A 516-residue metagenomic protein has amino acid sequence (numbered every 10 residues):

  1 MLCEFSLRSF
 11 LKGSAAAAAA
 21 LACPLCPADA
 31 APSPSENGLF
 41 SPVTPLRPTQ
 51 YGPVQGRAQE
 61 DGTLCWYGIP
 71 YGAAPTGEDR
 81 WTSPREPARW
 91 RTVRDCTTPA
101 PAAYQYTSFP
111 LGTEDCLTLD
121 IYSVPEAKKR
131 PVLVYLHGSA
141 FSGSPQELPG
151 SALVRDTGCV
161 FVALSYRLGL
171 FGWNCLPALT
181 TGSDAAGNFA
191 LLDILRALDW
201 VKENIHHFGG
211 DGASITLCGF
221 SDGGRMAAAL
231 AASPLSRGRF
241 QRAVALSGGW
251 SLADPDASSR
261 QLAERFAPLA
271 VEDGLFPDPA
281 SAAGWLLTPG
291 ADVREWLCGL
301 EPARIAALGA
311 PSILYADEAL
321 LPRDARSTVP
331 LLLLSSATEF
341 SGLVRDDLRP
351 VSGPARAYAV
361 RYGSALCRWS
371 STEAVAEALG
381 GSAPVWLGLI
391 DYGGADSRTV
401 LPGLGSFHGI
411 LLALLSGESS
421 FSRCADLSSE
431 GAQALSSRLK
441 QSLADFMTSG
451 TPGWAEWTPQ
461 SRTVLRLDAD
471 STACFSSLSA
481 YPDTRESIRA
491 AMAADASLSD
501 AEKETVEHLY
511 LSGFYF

Functional and structural regions predicted by a protein language model:
L2-C3, S9-D29: N-terminal export signals
A28-N188, D426-L439, M447-G453, V506-F516: Non-catalytic accessory segments of hydrolases
G68, Y106-A282, D324-L343, L379-A383 (+2 more regions): Serine-hydrolase-like catalytic core of hydrolytic proteins
A73-R80, F340-L343, D396-R398, C474-F475: Short, solvent-exposed loop/turn elements at domain surfaces
S221-D222, L389-D396, A455-R462: Short, solvent-exposed turn/loop segments enriched in Gly/Ser/Thr/Pro and often Arg
S251, L287-Q433, S442, S449 (+1 more regions): Substrate-gating cap/lid region and adjacent catalytic-acid/histidine neighborhood within extracellular/lumenal
F276-D292, I488, M492: Charged, glycine/proline-rich intrinsically disordered loops and linkers
G380-A383, S419, R423-F516: Alpha/beta-hydrolase-fold serine-hydrolase catalytic core, especially in secreted/extracellular enzymes
